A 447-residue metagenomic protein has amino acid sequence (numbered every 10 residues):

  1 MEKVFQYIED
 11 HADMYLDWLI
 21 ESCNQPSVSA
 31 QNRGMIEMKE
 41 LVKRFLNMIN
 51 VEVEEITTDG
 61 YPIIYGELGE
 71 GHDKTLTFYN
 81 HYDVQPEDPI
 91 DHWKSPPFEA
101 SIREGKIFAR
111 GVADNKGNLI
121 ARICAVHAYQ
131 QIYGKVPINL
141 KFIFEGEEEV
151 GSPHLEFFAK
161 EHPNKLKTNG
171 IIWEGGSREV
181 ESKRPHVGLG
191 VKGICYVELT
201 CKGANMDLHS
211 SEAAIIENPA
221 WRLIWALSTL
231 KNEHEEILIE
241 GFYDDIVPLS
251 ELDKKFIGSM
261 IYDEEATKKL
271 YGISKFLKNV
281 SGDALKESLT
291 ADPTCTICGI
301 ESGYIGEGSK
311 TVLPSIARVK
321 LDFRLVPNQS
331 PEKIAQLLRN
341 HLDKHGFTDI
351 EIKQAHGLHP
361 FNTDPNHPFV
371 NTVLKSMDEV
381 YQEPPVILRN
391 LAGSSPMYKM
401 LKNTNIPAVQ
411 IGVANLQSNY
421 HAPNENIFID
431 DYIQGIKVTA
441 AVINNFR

Functional and structural regions predicted by a protein language model:
M1-I90, I316: N-terminal helical capping/dimerization or prosegment-like subdomains of hydrolases acting on amide or phosphate bonds
T75-F144, Q434: Active-site metal-coordination/substrate-binding segment of hydrolases, especially metallo-dependent peptidases
Y82-V84, I143-S152, E174-E179, G203-M206 (+2 more regions): Acidic, glycine-rich active-site loops and adjacent beta-strand->loop/helix elements that engage anionic groups
D83, L230, H234, R339-T348: A common structural junction motif
I107, N115-L189: Acidic/histidine-rich catalytic neighborhood of metal-dependent amide-processing enzymes
F157, A213-E235: A short core secondary-structure module
S182, L238-I316, R324-L337, H345 (+1 more regions): An extended, acidic, His-containing surface patch that forms the Zn2+-binding/catalytic region of metallohydrolases
H186-K202, V409-I411: Flexible glycine/proline-rich, aromatic-decorated loop/lid segments
